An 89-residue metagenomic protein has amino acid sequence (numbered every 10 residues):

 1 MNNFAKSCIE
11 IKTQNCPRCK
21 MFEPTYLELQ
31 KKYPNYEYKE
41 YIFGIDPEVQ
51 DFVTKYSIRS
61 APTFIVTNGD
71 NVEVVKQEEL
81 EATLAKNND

Functional and structural regions predicted by a protein language model:
M1-Y33: Local sequence-structure signature of Cys/Sec-based thiol-disulfide redox active-site neighborhoods
E10-K12, P34-V49: Thiol-based oxidoreductase modules, predominantly thioredoxin-like and allied folds used for disulfide exchange
Q14-R18, I45, V72: Glycine-/small-residue-rich active-site loops that bind phosphorylated ligands and cofactors
K31-P34, S57, A85-N88: A generic structural signal for secondary-structure junctions that act as hinges or helix/strand caps at the edges
I45-A61: Short Fe-S-cluster ligation motifs
S60, I65-D89: Non-catalytic, surface beta->alpha helical segment in thiol-disulfide oxidoreductase systems
